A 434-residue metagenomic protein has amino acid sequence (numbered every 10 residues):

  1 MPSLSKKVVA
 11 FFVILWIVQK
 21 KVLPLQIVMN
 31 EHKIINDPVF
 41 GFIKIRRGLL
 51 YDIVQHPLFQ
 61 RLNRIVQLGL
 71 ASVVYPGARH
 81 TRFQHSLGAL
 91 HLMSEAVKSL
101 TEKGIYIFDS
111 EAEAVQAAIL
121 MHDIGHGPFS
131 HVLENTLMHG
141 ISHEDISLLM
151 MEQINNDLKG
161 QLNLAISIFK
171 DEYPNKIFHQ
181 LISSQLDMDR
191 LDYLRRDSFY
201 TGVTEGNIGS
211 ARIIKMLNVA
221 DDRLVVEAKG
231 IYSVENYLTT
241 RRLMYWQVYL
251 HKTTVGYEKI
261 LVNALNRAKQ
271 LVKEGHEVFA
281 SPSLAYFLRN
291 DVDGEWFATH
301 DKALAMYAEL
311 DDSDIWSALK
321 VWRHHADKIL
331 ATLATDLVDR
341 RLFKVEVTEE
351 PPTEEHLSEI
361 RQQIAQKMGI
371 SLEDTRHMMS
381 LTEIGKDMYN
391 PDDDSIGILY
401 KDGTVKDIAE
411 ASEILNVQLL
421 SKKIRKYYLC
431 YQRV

Functional and structural regions predicted by a protein language model:
M1-F11: Positively charged N-terminal leader segments that act as targeting/secretion signals
F11-A114, P128-E134, M138-V434: Histidine-centered, transition-metal-coordinating active-site segments
V115-L120: Short alpha-helical catalytic segment bearing the HExxH-like zincin motif of zinc-dependent metalloproteases
M121, G125-H126: Short active-site segment of divalent metal-dependent hydrolases/proteases that encodes the spacing between
